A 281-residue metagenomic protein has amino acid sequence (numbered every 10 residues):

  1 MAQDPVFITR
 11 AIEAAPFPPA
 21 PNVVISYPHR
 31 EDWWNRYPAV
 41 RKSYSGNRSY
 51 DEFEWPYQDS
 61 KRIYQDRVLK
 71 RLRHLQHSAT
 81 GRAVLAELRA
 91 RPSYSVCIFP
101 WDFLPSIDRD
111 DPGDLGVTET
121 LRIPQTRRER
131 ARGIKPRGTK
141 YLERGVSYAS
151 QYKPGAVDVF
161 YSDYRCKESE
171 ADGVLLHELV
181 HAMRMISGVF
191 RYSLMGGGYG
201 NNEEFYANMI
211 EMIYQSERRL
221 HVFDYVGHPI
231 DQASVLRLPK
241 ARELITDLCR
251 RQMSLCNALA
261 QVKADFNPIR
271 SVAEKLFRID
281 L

Functional and structural regions predicted by a protein language model:
M1-G133: A metal-dependent hydrolase signature that marks the N-terminal structural subdomain at the beginning of catalytic folds
A2-Y44, F190-L281: Active-site or metal-binding loop neighborhoods of secreted/extracellular toxin and effector enzymes
V24-S26, S95-C97, D158-F160, G173 (+1 more regions): Ordered hydrophobic segments in well-structured contexts
D59-R62, D66, L75, R165-E170 (+2 more regions): Soluble non-cytosolic domains of exported or imported proteins
Q65-V68, T80-L85, D114, D172 (+3 more regions): Short amphipathic alpha-helical segments that mediate assembly, nucleic-acid/protein binding, or membrane association
V68-R71, A171-D172, L179, E203-Y206: Stable alpha-helical elements in mature extracytoplasmic
H77-T80, V180-G188, M212-R219: Sec-exported extracytoplasmic/periplasmic mature domains
D102-D172, A182-I186: Active-site scaffold of zinc-dependent metalloenzymes
